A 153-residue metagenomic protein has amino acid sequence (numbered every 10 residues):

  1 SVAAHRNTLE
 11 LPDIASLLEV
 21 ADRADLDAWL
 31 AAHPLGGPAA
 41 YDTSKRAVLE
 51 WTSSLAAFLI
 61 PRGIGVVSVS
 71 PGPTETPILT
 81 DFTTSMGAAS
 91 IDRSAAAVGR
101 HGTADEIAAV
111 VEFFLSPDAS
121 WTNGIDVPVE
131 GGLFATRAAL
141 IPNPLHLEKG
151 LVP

Functional and structural regions predicted by a protein language model:
S1-P61, P73: Catalytic loop of short-chain dehydrogenase/reductase
E19-A31, T83-A96, H146-V152: A short C-terminal helix-loop "cap" of Rossmann-like NAD(P)-dependent dehydrogenase/epimerase domains
T52-S53, A108-V111, L115: Short-chain dehydrogenase/reductase
I60, G65, T122-G124: Short, small/polar-rich loop/turn modules that mediate ligand/substrate recognition or access, typified
G65-E75, L115, P128-E130: Conserved SDR Rossmann-fold cofactor-binding beta-strand/turn motif
S70-D81, A135: Short, flexible catalytic-loop segment of classical short-chain dehydrogenase/reductase
A96-I107, D118: A conserved structural motif in NAD(P)-dependent oxidoreductases
S120-F134: Short-chain dehydrogenase/reductase
